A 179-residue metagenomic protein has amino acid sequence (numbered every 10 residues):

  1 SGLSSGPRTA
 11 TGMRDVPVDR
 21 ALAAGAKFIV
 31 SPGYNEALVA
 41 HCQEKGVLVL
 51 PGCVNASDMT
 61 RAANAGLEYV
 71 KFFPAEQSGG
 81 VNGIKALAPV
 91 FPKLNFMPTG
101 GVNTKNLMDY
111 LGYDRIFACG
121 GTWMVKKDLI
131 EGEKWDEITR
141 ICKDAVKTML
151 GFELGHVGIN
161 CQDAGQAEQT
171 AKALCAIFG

Functional and structural regions predicted by a protein language model:
S1, G6-R14, V18-D19, G25-N35 (+3 more regions): Catalytic beta/alpha-barrel core
S1-G2, L22, V39-E44, A63 (+2 more regions): Surface-exposed amphipathic alpha-helices with a cationic face
T9-T11, P98-V102, C119-T122: Glycine-rich beta-strand-to-loop/alpha-helix junction loops that act as flexible
R14-A24, S57-A65, V102-A118: Catalytic cores of alpha/beta
P32-L38, K71-V81, R115-I138: Glycine-rich phosphate-binding active-site loops on the catalytic face of alpha/beta enzymes
C42-G46, D128-L150: C-terminal helical cap(s) of enzyme catalytic domains, especially alpha/beta-barrels
A56-E68, G80-V90: Anionic-ligand binding region
V146-A171, I177-F178: N-terminal beta-strand motif that seeds the catalytic metal site of vicinal oxygen chelate
